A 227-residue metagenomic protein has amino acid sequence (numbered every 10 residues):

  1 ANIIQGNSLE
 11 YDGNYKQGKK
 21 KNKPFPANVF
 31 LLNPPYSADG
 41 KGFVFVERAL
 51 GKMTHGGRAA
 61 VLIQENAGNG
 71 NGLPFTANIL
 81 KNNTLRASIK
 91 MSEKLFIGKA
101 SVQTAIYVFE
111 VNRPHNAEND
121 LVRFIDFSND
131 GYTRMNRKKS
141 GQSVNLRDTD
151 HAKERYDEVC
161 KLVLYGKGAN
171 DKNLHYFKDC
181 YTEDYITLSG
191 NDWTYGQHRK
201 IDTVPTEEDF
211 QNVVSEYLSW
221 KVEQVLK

Functional and structural regions predicted by a protein language model:
A1-S8: Conserved SAM-binding strand-loop segment of SAM-dependent methyltransferases
S8-K227: A conserved structural/catalytic subdomain of Rossmann-like adenosyl-cofactor enzymes
